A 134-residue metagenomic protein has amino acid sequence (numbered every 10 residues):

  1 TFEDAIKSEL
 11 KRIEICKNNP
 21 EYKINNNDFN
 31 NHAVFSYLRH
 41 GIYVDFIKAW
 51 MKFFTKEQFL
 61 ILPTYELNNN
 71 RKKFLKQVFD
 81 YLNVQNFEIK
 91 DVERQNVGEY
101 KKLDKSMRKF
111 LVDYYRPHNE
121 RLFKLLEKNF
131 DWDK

Functional and structural regions predicted by a protein language model:
T1-E66, N70-K73, Q77: PAPS-dependent sulfotransferase catalytic domain
L38, K48-R121, E127, D131-K134: The conserved 3'-phosphoadenosine-5'-phosphosulfate
